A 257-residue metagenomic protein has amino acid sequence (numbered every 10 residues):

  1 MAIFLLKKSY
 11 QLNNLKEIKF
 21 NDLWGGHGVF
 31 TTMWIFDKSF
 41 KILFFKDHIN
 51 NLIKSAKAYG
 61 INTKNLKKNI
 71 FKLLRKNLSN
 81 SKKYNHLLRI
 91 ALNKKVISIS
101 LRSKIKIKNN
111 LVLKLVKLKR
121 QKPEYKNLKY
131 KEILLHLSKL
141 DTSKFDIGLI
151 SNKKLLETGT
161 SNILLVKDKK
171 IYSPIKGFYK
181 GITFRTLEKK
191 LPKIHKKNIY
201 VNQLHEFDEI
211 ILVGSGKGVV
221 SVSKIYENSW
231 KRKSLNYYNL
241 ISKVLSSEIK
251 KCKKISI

Functional and structural regions predicted by a protein language model:
M1-K76, N93-I257: Helix-start/capping segments and mature chain N-termini
L78-V96: Long amphipathic N-terminal alpha/beta scaffold segment
